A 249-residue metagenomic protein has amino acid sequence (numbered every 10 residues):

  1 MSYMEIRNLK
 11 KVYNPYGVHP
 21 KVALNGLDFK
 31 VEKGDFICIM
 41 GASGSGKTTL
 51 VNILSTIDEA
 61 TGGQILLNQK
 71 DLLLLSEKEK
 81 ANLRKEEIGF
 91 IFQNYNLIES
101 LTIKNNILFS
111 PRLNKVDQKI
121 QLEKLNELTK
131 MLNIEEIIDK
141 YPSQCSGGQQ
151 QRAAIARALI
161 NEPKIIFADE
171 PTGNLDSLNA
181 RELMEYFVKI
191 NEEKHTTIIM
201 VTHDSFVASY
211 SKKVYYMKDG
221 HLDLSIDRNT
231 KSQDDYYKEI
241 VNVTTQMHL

Functional and structural regions predicted by a protein language model:
Y3, V12-G26: A short, flexible loop at the N-terminus of ABC-type nucleotide-binding domains that lies
S55: Helix-to-loop junction immediately C-terminal to a conserved catalytic motif
G63-D71: Conserved ABC transporter NBD signature motif
L101-F109: Short coil-to-helix segment of the ABC ATPase nucleotide-binding domain corresponding to the Q-loop/switch region
Y141-C145, Q149-Q151: Conserved ABC ATPase signature
I160-K164: A short, proline-enriched helix->beta-strand linker immediately N-terminal to the Walker B motif in ABC-type P-loop
I166-D169: Catalytic Walker B motif of ABC-type/P-loop ATPase nucleotide-binding domains
